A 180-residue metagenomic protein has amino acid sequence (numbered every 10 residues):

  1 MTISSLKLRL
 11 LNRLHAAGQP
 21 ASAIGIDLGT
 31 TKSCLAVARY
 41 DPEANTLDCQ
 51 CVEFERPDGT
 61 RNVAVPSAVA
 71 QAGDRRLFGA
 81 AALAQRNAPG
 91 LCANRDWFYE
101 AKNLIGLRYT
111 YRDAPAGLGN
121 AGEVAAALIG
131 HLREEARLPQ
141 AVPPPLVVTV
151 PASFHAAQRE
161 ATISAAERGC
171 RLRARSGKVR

Functional and structural regions predicted by a protein language model:
T2-A21, R175-R180: Conserved phosphate-binding catalytic cores of ATP/NTP-utilizing and phosphoryl-transfer enzymes
R13-L47: Gly/Thr-rich phosphate-binding beta-strand-loop-beta motif of the actin/hexokinase/Hsp70
D41, T46-C170, S176-K178: Phosphate-binding loop and its immediate beta->loop->alpha context in nucleotide/phosphate-handling enzymes
